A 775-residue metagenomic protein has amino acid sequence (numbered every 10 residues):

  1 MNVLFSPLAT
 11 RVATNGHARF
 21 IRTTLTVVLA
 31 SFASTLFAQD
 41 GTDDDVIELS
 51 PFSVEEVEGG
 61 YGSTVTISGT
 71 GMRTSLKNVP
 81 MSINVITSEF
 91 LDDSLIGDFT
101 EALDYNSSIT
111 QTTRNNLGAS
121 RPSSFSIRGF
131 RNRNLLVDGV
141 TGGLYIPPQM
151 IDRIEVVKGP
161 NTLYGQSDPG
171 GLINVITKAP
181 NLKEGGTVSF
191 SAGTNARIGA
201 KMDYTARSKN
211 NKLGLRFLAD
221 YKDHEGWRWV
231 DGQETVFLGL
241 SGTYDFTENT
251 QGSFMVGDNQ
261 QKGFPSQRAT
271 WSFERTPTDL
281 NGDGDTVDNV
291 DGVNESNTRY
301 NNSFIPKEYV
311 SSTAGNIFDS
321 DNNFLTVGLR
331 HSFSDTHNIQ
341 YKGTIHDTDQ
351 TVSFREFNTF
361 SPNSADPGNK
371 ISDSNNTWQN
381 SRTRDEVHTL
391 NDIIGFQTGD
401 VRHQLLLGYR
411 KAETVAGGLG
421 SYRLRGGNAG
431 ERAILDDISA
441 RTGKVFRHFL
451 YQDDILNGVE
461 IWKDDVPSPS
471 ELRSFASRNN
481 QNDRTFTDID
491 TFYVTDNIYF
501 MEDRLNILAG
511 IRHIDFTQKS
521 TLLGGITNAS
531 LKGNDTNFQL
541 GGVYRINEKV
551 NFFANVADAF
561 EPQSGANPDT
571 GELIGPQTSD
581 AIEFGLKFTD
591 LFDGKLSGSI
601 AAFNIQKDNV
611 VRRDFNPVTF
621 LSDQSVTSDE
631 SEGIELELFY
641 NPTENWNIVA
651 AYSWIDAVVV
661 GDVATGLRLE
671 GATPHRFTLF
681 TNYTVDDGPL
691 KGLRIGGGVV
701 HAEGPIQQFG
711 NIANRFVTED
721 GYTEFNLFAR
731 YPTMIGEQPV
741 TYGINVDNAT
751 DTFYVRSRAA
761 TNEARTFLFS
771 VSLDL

Functional and structural regions predicted by a protein language model:
A38-Q39, T377, S381, I393 (+5 more regions): Conserved C-terminal beta-signal and adjacent last beta-strands/turns of outer-membrane beta-barrel proteins
S50-K183, F584: Acidic, small-polar-rich N-terminal luminal/periplasmic segments of exported/outer-membrane proteins
M150-D152, T162-L238, F246-T250, N323 (+2 more regions): Outer-membrane beta-barrel translocator/receptor signature
D203-W229, Q233-S241, D245, N322-S332 (+5 more regions): Surface-exposed extracellular loop regions of Gram-negative outer-membrane beta-barrel proteins
K222, G226, S241-D245, N249-S332 (+5 more regions): Acidic/polar loop-and-plug regions of large Gram-negative outer-membrane beta-barrel proteins
D245-T247, T383, R402-S421, G426-R432 (+2 more regions): Structural signature of Gram-negative outer-membrane beta-barrels, strongest in the C-terminal barrel of TonB-dependent
S332, N338-T344, T348-E356, P576-S653 (+1 more regions): Membrane-embedded beta-barrel scaffold of Gram-negative outer-membrane proteins
R504-I507, N604-Q606, S625-F709, T750: Gram-negative outer-membrane beta-barrel transporters
